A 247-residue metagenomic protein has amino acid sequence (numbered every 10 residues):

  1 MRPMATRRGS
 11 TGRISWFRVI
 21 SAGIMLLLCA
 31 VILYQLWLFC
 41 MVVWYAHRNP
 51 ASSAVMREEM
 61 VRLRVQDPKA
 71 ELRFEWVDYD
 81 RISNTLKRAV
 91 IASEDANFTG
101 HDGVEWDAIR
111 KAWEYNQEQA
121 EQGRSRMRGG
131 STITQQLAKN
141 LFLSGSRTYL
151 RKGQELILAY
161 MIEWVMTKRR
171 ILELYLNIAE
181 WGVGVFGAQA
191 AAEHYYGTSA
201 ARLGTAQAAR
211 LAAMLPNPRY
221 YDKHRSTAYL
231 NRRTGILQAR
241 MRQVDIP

Functional and structural regions predicted by a protein language model:
R2-P247: Juxtamembrane regions of bacterial inner-membrane/periplasmic proteins, predominantly the peptidoglycan biogenesis
